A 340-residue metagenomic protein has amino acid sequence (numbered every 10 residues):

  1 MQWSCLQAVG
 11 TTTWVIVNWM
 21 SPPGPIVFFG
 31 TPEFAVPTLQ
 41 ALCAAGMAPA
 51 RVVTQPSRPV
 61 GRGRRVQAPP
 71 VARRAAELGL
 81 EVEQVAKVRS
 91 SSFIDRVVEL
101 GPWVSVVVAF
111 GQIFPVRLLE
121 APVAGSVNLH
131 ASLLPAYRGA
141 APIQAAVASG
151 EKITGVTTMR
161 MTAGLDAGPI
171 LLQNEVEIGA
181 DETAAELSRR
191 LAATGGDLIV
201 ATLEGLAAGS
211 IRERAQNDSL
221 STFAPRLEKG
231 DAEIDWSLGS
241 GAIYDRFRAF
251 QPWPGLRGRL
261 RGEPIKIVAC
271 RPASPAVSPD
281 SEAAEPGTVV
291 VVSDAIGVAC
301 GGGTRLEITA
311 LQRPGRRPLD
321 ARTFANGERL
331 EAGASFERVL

Functional and structural regions predicted by a protein language model:
V17-R62: N-terminal Rossmann-like dinucleotide-binding module
G24, D231, S237-L340: An anion-binding loop in the catalytic cleft
P25, A50-R51, E81-L100, S105 (+1 more regions): Internal alpha/beta domain cores that form substrate/cofactor-binding pockets in large enzymes and binding proteins
E33, Q55, V104-F223, G230: Donor/substrate-binding cores of folate-linked one-carbon enzymes
R58-A76: N-terminal beta-loop-helix "entrance" segment that forms/cooperates in small-molecule cofactor or anionic ligand
